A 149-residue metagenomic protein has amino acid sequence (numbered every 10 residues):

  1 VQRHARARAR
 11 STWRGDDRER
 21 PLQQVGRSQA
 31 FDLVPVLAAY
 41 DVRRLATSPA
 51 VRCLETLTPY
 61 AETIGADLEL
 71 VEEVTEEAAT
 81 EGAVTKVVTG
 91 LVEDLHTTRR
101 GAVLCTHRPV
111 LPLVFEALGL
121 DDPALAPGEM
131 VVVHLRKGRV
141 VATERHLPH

Functional and structural regions predicted by a protein language model:
V1-A83, L118-M130, L147: Active-site-proximal alpha-helix that buttresses catalytic centers in soluble enzyme cores
G82-G90: Helix-loop module immediately N-terminal to the HCX5R catalytic loop in PTP-like cysteine phosphatase domains
T89-A142: Active-site-adjacent alpha-helix immediately C-terminal to a catalytic or transition-state-stabilizing loop
A142-H149: Flexible, D/E/H-enriched segments
